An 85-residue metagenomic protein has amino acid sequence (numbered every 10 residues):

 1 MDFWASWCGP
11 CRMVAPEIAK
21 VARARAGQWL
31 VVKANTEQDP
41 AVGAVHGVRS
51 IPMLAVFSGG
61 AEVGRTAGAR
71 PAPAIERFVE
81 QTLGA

Functional and structural regions predicted by a protein language model:
M1-S6: Short active-site neighborhood of thiol/selenol oxidoreductases, capturing the structured segment around
C8-C11, L54: The canonical Cys-X-X-Cys-His
P10-A26: Typically the conserved alpha-helix immediately C-terminal to a functionally engaged Cys/Sec in thioredoxin-like
I18, N35, G60: Residue-level signature of catalytic and energy-coupling elements of molecular machines, predominantly ATP/GTP-dependent
W29-V31: Hydrophobic/aromatic anchor residues within beta-strands of the central parallel beta-sheet of Rossmann-like
A34-A44: Structural microenvironment flanking redox-active thiols in thiol-disulfide oxidoreductases
R49-A85: Non-catalytic, surface beta->alpha helical segment in thiol-disulfide oxidoreductase systems
